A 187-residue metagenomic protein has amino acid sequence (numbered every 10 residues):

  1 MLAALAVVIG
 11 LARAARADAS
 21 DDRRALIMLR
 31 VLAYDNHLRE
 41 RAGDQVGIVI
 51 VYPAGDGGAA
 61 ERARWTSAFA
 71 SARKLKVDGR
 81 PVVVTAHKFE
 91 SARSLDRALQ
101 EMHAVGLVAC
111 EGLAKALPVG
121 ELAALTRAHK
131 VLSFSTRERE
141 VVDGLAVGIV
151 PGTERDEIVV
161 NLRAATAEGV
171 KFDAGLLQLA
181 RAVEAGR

Functional and structural regions predicted by a protein language model:
L2-G10: Bacterial N-terminal signal peptides
A12-R187: Short hydrophobic alpha-helices and adjacent helix-cap/hinge residues
